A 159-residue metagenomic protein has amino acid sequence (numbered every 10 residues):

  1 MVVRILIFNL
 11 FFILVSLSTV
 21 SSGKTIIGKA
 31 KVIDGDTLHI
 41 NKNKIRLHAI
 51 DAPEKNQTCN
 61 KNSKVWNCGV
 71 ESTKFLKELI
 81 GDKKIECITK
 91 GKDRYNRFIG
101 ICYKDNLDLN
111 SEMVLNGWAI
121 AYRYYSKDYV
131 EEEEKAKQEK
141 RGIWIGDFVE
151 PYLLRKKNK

Functional and structural regions predicted by a protein language model:
V2-L10, L14-K159: Small beta-barrel nucleic-acid-binding modules, primarily SNase/OB-fold domains and secondarily Tudor-like barrels
